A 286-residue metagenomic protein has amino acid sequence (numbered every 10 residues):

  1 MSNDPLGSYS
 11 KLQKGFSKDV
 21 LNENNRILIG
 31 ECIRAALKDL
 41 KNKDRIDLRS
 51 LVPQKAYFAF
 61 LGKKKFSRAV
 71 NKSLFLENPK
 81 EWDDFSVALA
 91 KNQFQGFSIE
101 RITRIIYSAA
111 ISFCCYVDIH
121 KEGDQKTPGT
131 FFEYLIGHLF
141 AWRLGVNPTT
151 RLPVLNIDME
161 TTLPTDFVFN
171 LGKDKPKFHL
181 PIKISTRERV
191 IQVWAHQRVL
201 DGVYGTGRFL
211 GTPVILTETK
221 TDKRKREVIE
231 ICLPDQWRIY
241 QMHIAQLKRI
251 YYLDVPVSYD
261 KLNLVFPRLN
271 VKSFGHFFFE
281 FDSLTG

Functional and structural regions predicted by a protein language model:
M1-H138, R143-L144: Interdomain/boundary linker segments immediately adjacent to catalytic/signaling cores
R143-T161, N170: A short acidic/basic microdomain associated with nuclease active sites
R151, D201, L284-T285: Intrinsically disordered, low-complexity Ser/Thr/Pro/Gly-rich regulatory segments
V154, L171-K173, K183-T186: Short, flexible loop/turn elements at secondary-structure junctions
V168-F178: Active-site beta-strand-loop-beta-strand hairpin of nuclease catalytic cores that positions key catalytic residues
P181-D235: Catalytic cores of nucleic-acid endonucleases
L216-G286: Domain-level recognition of nuclease-like catalytic cores that cleave nucleotide substrates
